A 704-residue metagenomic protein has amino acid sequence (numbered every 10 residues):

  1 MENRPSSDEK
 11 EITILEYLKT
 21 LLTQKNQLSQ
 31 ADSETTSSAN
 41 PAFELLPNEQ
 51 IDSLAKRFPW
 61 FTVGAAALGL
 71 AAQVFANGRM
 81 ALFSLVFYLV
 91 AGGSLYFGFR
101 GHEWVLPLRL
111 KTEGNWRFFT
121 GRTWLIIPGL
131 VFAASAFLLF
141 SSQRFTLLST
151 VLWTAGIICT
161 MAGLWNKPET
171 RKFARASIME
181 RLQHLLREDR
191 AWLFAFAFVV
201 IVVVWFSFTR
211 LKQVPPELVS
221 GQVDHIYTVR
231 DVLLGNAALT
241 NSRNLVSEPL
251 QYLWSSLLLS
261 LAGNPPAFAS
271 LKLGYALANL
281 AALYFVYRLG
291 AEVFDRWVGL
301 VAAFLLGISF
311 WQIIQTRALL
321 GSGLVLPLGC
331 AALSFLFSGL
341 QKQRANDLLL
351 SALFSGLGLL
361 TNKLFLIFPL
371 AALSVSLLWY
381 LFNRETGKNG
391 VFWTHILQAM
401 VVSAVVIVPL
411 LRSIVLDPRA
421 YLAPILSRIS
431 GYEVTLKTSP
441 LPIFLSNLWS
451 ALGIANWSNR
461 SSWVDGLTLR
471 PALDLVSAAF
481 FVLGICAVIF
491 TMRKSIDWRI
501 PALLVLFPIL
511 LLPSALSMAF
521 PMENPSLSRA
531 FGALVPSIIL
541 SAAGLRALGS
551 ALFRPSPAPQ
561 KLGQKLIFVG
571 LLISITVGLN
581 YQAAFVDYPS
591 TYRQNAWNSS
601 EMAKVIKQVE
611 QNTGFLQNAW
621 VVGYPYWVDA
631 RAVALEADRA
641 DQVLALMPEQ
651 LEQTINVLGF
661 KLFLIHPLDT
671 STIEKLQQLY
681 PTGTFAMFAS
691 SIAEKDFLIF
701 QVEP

Functional and structural regions predicted by a protein language model:
E2-L193, L350, L364, A371-L378 (+7 more regions): Membrane-embedded, hydrophobic transmembrane alpha-helices
A162-L164, C330-L350, G358: Membrane-interface transmembrane helices that cradle and orient dolichyl/undecaprenyl
V203, A302-G307, S355, L359: Short helix- or helix-capping micro-motifs that position conserved polar/aromatic residues at function-defining sites
F206, L211-T240, S247-P249, L253 (+6 more regions): Transmembrane-lumen/periplasm boundary regions of multi-pass, lipid-linked membrane glycan transferases
V214-P216, P471, K561-P648, S691-E694: Membrane-proximal, lumen/periplasm-facing interface regions of secretory-pathway glyco- and lipid-modifying enzymes
A269, L273-F294, A331, L483-C486: Transmembrane-helix motifs of polytopic, lipid-linked glycan transferases
Y275, W311-S322, K363-L364: Short acidic/glycine- and proline-prone juxtamembrane loop motifs at membrane-interface regions of multi-pass membrane
Q315-T316, I367, L475-F480, I500-S550: Hydrophobic/aromatic-rich transmembrane helices and adjacent perimembrane loops
